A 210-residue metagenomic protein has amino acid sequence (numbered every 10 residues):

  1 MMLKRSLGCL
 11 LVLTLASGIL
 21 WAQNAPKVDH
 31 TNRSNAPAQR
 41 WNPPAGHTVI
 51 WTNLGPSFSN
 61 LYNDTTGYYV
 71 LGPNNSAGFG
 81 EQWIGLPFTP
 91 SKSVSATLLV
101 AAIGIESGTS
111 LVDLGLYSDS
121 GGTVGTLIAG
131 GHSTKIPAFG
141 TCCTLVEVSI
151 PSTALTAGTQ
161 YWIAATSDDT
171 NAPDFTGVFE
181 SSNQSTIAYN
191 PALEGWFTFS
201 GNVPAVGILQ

Functional and structural regions predicted by a protein language model:
M1-C9: Bacterial N-terminal signal peptides that target proteins for export
C9-G18: Bacterial N-terminal signal peptides
L20-A22: Boundary at the C-terminal end of the N-terminal hydrophobic targeting segment
N24-T126, T153-Q160, T166-Q210: Beta-sheet-rich sandwich/jelly-roll-like modules and their strand-loop junctions
L127-F139: Solvent-exposed serine/threonine-rich low-complexity stretches and specific carbohydrate-binding patches
F139-C143, G158: Solvent-exposed, conformationally flexible loop/turn segments
C143-S152: Exposed aromatic-hydrophobic patches
